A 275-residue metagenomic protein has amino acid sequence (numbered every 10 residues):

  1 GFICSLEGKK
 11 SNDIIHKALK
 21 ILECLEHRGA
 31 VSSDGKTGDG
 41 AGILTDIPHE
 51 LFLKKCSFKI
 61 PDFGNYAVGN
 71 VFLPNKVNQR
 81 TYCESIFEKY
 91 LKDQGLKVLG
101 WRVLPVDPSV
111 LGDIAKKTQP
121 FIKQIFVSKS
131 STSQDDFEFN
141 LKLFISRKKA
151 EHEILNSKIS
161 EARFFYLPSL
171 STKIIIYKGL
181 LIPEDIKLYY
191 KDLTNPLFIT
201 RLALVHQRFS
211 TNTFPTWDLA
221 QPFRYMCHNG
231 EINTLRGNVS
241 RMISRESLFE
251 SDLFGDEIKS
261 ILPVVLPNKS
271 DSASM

Functional and structural regions predicted by a protein language model:
G1-M275: Conserved short alpha-helical segments that host acidic/polar catalytic motifs at enzyme active sites
